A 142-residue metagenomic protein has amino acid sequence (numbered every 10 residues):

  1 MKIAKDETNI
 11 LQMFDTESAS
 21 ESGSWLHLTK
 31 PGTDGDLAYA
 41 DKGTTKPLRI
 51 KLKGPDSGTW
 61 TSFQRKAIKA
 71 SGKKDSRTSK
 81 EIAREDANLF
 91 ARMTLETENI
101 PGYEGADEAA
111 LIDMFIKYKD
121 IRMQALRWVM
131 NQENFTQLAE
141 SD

Functional and structural regions predicted by a protein language model:
M1-A70, A139-D142: Short, charged/polar N-terminal "headpieces" of proteins
I3, L52-D56, S79, A83 (+3 more regions): Intrinsic-disorder-associated interaction segments
E7, D86-A87, E108, R122: Short amphipathic alpha-helical segments that mediate assembly, nucleic-acid/protein binding, or membrane association
E7-T8, S79, T97, L126: Low-complexity, intrinsically disordered short peptide segments enriched in small/polar/basic residues
L26, L89-F90, T94-E96, D120 (+1 more regions): Generic low-polarity alpha-helical segments
P31, K51, P55, R92 (+2 more regions): Surface-exposed loop/turn and secondary-structure junction residues enriched for glycine/proline
W60-P101: Negatively charged, Asp/Glu-rich surface segments that serve as flexible interaction/assembly modules
N99-D142: C-terminal charged interaction modules
